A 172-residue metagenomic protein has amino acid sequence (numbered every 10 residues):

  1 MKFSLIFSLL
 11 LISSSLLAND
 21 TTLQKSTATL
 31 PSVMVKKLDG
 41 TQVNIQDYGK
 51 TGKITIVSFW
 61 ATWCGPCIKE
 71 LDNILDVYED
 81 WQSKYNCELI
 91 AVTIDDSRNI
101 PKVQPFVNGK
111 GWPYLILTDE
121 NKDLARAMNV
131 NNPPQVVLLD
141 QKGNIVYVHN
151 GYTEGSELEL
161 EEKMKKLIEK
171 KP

Functional and structural regions predicted by a protein language model:
M1-K36, Y147-H149, L158, P172: N-terminal targeting signals for export/organelle localization
M34-T55: A short beta-strand-turn-helix
G52-T55, W60-W63, N132: Short pre-active-site segment immediately N-terminal to redox-active cysteine/selenocysteine motifs in thiol-based
K53, K69-V92, N108: Conserved helix-turn-beta segment immediately C-terminal to the redox Cys motif in thioredoxin-like folds
I56-V57, L89, V136: Hydrophobic beta-strand anchors of alpha/beta hydrolase catalytic cores
N86-I100, W112-N121: Thiol-based oxidoreductase modules, predominantly thioredoxin-like and allied folds used for disulfide exchange
Q104-Q141: Short, internal strand/loop/helix patches that form the active-site neighborhood or redox-interaction surface
L138-P172: Thiol-/selenol-based redox modules, centered on thioredoxin-like and closely related oxidoreductase domains
